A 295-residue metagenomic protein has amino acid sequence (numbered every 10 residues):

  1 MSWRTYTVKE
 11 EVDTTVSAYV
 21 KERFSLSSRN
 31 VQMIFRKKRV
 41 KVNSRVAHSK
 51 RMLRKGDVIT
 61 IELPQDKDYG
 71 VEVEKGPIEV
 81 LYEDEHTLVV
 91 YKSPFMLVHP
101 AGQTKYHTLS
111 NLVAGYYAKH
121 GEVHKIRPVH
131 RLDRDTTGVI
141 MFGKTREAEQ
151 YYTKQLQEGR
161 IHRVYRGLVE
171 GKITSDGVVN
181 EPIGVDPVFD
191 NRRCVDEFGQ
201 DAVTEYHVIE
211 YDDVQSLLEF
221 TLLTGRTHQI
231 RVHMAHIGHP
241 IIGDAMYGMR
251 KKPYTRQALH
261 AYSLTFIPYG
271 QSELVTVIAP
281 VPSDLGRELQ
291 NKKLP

Functional and structural regions predicted by a protein language model:
M1-P295: RNA pseudouridine synthases
